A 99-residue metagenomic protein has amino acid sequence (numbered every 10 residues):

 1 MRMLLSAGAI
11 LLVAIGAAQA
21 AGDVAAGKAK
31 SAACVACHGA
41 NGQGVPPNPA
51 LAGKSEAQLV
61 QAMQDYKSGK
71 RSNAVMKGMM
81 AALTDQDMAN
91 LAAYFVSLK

Functional and structural regions predicted by a protein language model:
M1-L4: Positively charged n-region of N-terminal signal peptides that target proteins for export
A7-A9, A26-A29: Short helix-onset patch at the extreme N-terminus, typifying the N->h transition of secretory signal peptides
G8-L11, A20, Y66, M80-K99: C-terminal capping alpha-helices of c-type cytochrome domains
V24, K28, G42-R71, G78-A81: Gly/Gly-Pro-rich "capping" loops immediately C-terminal to redox-active cysteine motifs in periplasmic/lumenal
A32-A40, L91: The canonical Cys-X-X-Cys-His
V35-H38, Q64, V96: Short acidic-aromatic loop segments in the C-terminal HATPase_c
